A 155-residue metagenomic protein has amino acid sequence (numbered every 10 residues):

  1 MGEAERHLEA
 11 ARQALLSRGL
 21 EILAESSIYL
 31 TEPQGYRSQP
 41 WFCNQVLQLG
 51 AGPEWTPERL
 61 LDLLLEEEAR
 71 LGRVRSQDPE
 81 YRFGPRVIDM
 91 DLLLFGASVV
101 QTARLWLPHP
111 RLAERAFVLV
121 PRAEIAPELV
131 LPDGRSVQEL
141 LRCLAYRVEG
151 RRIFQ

Functional and structural regions predicted by a protein language model:
M1-Q13: Extended accessory regions or peripheral subdomains of proteins
G2-E3, W55, I125: Glycine-/small-residue-rich active-site loops that bind phosphorylated ligands and cofactors
A4-H7, E21-I28, G72-R73, G96-V99: A short linear-motif detector with a strong N-terminal bias
A10-T56, L60-L61: Short, surface-exposed acidic-centric catalytic microdomains
Q34-F42, E58-Q155: Flexible, gly/pro- and Lys/Arg-enriched active-site loops
